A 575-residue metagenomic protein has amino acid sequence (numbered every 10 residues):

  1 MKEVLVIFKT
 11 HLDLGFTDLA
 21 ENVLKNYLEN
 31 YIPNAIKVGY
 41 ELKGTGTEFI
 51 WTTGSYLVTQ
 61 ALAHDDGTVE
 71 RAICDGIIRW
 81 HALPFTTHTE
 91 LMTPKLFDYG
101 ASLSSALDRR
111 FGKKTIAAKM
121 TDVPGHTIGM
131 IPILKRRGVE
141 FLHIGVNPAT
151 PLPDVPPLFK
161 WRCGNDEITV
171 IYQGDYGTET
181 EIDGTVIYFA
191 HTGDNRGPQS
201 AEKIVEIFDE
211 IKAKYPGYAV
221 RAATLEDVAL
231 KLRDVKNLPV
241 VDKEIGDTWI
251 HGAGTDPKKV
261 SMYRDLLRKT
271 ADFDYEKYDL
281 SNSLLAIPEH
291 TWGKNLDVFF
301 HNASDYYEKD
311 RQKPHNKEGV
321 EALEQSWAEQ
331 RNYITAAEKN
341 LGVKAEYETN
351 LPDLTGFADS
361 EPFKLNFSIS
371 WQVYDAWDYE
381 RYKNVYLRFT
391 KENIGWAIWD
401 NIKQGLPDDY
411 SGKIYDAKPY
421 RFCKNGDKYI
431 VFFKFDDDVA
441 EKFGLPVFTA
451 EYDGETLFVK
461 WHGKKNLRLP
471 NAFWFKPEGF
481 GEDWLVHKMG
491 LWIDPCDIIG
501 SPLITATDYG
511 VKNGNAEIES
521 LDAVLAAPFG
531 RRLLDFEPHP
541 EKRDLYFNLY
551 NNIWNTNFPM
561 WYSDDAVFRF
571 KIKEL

Functional and structural regions predicted by a protein language model:
M1-L91, Y99, D108-R109, E244 (+2 more regions): N-terminal catalytic cores of secreted or lumenal carbohydrate-active enzymes
E3-D13, T17-D18, D154-E348, E482-L575: Active-site and substrate-binding clefts of carbohydrate-active enzymes
F49-L62, P84-T86, A118-T127, G145-P151 (+1 more regions): Short, solvent-exposed turn/loop segments enriched in Gly/Ser/Thr/Pro and often Arg
G67-P84, P132-P151, K160-E167, I171: Acidic, His- and aromatic-enriched active-site or binding-groove loops in soluble protein domains that engage sugars
H88-R110, E167-E181: Alpha-helical scaffold elements lining the catalytic groove of polysaccharide deacetylases
F111-V155, I204, L491: Catalytic domains of cell-wall/extracellular-matrix polysaccharide-remodeling enzymes, centered on de-N-acetylation
Y278, A286-R468, Y562-A566: Catalytic and substrate-binding regions of extracellular carbohydrate-active enzymes, especially polysaccharide lyases
G444-P446, D453-C496, L575: Acidic (Asp/Glu-rich), glycine- and aromatic
